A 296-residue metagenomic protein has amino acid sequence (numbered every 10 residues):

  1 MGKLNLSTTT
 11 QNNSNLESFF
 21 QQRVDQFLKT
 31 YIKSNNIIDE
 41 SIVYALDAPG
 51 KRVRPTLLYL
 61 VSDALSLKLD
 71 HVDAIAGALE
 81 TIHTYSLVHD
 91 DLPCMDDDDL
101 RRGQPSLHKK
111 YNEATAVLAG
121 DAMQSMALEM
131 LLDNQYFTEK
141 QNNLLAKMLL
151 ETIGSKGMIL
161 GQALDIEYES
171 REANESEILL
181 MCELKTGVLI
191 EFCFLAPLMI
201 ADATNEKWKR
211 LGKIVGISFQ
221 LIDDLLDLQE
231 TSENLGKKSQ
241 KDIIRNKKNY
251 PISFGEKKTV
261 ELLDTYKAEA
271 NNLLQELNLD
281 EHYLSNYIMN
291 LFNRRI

Functional and structural regions predicted by a protein language model:
M1-I82, V88, C94-D97, R101-R102 (+6 more regions): Conserved N-terminal diphosphate/IPP-binding helix and adjacent helical/loop segment of trans-prenyltransferase domains
L57, A127, G161, G255 (+1 more regions): Residue-level signal for inorganic ion chemistry
Y59-D63, S125-D133, E191-L195, M199: Short glycine/serine- and small hydrophobic-enriched flexible loop segments
V72-M95, L150-I159, G187-L198, N205-E233: Active-site alpha-helical segments that house and flank conserved acidic catalytic motifs for diphosphate chemistry
D97-M123, S170-V188, R210, S232-E269: Divalent-cation-assisted or electrostatically stabilized phosphate/pyrophosphate-binding catalytic cores
S106-T152: Hydrophobic alpha-helical segments and helix pairs
M130-A146, E169-E177, A196-W208, E276-L277: Inter-helical turn/loop segments and adjacent helix faces that build the functional surface of alpha-helical bundle
F137-C182, G212, E233-K238, N286 (+1 more regions): Histidine/acidic-rich helix-loop-helix segments that form or flank divalent-metal centers in metalloenzyme catalytic
